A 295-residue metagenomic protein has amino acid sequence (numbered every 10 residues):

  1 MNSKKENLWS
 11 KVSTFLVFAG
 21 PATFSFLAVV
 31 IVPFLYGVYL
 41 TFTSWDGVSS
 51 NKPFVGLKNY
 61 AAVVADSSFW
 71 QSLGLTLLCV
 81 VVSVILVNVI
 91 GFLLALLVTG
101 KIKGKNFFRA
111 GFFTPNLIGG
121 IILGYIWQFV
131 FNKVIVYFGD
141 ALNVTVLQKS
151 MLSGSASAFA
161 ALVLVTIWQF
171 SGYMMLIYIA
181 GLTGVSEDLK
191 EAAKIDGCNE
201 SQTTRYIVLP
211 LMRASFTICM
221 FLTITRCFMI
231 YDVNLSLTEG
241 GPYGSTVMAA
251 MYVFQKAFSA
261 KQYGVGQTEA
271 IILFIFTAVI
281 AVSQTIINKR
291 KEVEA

Functional and structural regions predicted by a protein language model:
M1-S3: Short, intrinsically disordered terminal tails adjacent to the first/last structured region
E6-A295: A structural signal for multi-pass alpha-helical bundles of membrane permease subunits that mediate small-molecule
